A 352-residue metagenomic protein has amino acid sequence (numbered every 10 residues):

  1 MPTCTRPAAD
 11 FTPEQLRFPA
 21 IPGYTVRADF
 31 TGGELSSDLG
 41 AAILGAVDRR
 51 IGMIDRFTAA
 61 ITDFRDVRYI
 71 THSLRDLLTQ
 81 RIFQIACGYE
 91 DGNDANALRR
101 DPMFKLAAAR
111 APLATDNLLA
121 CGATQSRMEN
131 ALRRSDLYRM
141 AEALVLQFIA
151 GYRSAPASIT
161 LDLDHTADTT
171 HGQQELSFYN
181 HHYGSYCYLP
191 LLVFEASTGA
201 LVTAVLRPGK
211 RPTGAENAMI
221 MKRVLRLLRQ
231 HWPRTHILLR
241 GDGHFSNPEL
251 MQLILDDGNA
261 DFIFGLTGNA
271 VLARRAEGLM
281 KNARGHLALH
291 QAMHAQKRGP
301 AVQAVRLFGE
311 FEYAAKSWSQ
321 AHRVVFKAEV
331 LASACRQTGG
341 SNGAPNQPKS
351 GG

Functional and structural regions predicted by a protein language model:
M1-P212, E216-H231, D256: Dynamic "connector" segments at or just before major functional cores
P2-T3, T12-V26, I263-G352: An anionic, glycine-rich sequence signature occurring as long contiguous blocks
K105, G214, L227, L253 (+1 more regions): Flexible, acidic glycine-rich loops studded with aromatic residues
T160, H236-L238, D261: Hydrophobic "anchor" residues on beta-strands that sit immediately upstream of conserved functional sites
D164, T235-S246: Acidic/histidine-rich, metal-coordinating catalytic segments
T166-D168, R207-G209, H244-S246, T267-V271: Active-site beta-loop-alpha junctions enriched in small/polar residues
G172, N247-Q252, A273-E277: A short acidic (Asp/Glu
M251-A260: Short, surface-exposed basic-aromatic patches at helix termini and helix-loop junctions that form
